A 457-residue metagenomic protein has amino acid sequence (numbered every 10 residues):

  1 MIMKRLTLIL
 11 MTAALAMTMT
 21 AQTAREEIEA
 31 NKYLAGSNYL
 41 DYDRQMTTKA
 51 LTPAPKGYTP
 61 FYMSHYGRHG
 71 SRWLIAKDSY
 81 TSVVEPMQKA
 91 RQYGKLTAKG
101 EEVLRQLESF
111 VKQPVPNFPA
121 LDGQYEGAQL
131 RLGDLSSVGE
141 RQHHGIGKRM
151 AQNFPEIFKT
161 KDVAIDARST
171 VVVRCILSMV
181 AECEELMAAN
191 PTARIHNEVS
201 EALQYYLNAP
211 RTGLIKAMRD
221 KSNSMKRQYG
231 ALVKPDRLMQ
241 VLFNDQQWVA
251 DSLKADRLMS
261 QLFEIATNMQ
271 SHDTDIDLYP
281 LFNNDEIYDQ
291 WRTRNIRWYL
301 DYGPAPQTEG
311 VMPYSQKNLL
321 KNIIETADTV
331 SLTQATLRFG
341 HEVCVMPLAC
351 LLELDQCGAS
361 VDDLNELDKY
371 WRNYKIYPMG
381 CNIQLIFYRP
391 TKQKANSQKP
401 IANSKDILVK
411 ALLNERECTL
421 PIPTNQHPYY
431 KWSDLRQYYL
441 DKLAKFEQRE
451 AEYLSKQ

Functional and structural regions predicted by a protein language model:
M1-A24: Bacterial Sec-dependent N-terminal signal peptides
Q22-D166, T170-T336, G340-Q457: Signature for phosphate-centric chemistry
